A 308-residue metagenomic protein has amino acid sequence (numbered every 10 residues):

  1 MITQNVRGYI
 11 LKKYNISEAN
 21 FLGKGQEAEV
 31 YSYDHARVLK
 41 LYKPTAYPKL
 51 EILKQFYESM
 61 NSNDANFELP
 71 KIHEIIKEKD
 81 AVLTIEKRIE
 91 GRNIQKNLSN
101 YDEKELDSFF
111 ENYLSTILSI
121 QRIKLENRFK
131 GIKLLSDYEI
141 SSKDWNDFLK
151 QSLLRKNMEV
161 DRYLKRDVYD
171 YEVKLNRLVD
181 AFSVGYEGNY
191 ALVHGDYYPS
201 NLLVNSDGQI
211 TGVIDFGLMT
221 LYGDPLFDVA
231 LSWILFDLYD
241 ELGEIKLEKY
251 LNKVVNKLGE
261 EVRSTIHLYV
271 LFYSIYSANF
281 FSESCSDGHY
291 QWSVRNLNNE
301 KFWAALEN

Functional and structural regions predicted by a protein language model:
I2-K13, R122-G195, N205, N298-F302: An alpha-helical support segment within catalytic cores of ATP-dependent transferases
K13-F21: Conserved N-terminal boundary motif of the eukaryotic protein kinase catalytic domain
N20-L135: ATP-binding pocket architecture of kinase catalytic cores
V30, L39, Y57, I72 (+8 more regions): Generic structural signal for small/hydrophobic residues in well-ordered secondary structure, especially within
D34, A81, G188-Y190, Q209: Conserved catalytic motifs of the protein kinase core domain
S62-N66, D167, K257-G259: Short helix-capping segments at alpha-helix termini
Y190-L192, P199, N205-K249: Active-site Asp-x-Gly
L226-G259, L271-H289, N298: Active-site activation/catalytic loop segments of kinase-like enzymes and analogous catalytic loops in related
